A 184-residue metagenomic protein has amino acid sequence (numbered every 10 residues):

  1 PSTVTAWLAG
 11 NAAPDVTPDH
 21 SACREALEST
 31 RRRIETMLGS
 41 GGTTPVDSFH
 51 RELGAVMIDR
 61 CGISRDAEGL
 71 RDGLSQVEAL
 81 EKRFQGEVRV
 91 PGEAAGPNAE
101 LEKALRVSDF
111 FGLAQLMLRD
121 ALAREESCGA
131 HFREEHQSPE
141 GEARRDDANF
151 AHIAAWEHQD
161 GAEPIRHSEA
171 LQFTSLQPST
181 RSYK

Functional and structural regions predicted by a protein language model:
P1-K184: Glycine- and aromatic-enriched mobile tails/lids
